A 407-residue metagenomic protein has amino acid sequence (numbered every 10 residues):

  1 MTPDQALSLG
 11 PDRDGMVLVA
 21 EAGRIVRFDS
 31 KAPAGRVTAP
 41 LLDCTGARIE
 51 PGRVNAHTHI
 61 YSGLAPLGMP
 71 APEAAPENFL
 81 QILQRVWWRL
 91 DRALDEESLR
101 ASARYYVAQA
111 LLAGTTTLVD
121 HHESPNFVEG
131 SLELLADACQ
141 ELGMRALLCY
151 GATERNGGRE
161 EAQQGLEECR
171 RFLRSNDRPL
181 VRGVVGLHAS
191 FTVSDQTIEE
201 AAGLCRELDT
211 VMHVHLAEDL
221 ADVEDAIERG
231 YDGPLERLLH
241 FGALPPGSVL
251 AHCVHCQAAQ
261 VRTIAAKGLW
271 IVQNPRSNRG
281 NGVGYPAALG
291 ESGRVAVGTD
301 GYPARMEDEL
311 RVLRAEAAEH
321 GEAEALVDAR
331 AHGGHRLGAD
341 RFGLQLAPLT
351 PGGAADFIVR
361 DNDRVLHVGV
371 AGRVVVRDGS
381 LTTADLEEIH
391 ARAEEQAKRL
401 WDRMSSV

Functional and structural regions predicted by a protein language model:
M1-L7, A34-I82, E97, R104 (+1 more regions): Replace "His-x-His-based motif
M1-M16, E21-A22, V26, K31 (+1 more regions): Active-site microenvironment of metallo-dependent hydrolases
D4, V17, G23, G46 (+12 more regions): Divalent metal-coordination and catalytic microenvironments
L64-L99, N156-G157, L220-P245, K267-W270 (+1 more regions): Active-site gating loops and adjacent loop-to-helix segments of metal-dependent hydrolytic enzymes
G68-M144, E167-D177, E394-Q396: Alpha-helical scaffold segments that flank or form the walls of functional sites
F127-V254: Metal-coordinating catalytic core of metallo-dependent amide/deamination hydrolases
G143-R145, C205-V211, A243-P246, T263-V272 (+2 more regions): Glycine-enriched alpha-helix->loop->beta-strand junction motifs that scaffold or abut catalytic
H240-G247, A287-D363, G369, R373-V375: His/Asp/Glu-enriched, well-ordered alpha-helical/loop segment that forms or immediately abuts the divalent-metal
